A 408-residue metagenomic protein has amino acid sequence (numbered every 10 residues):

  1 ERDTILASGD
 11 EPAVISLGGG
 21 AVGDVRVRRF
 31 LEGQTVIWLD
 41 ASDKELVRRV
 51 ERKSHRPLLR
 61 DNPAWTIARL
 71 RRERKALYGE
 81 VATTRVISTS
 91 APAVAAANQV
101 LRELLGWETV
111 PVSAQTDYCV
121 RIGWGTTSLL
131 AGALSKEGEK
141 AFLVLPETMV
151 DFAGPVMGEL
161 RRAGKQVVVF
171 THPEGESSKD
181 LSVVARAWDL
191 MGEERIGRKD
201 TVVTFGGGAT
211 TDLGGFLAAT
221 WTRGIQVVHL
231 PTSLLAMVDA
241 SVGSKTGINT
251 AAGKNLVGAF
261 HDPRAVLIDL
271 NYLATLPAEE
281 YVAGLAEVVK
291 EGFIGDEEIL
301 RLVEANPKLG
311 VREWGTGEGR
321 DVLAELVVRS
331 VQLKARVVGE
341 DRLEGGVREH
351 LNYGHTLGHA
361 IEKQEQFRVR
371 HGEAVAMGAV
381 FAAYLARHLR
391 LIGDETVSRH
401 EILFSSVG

Functional and structural regions predicted by a protein language model:
E1-T35: Glycine-rich phosphate-binding loop used to anchor ATP phosphates in small-molecule kinases, encompassing both
R29-Q34, L134-E137, L160, W221 (+1 more regions): Short, conserved loop/helix-junction motifs that constitute active-site signature segments in enzyme catalytic cores
G33-A76: A glycine- and Lys/Arg-enriched "phosphate-lid" helix/loop adjacent to the NTP-binding pocket of small-molecule kinases
E73-S113: NTP-dependent small-molecule kinase module
G106-T201: ATP/NTP phosphate-donor binding region
R195-L217, W221-S233: A short, small-residue-rich loop immediately preceding and capping a beta-strand
A219-K308: A glycine/threonine-rich phosphate-anchoring loop and its flanking beta-alpha core in nucleotide/phosphate-binding
N306-L309, G315-G408: Active-site segments that bind and position negatively charged phosphate/pyrophosphate groups
